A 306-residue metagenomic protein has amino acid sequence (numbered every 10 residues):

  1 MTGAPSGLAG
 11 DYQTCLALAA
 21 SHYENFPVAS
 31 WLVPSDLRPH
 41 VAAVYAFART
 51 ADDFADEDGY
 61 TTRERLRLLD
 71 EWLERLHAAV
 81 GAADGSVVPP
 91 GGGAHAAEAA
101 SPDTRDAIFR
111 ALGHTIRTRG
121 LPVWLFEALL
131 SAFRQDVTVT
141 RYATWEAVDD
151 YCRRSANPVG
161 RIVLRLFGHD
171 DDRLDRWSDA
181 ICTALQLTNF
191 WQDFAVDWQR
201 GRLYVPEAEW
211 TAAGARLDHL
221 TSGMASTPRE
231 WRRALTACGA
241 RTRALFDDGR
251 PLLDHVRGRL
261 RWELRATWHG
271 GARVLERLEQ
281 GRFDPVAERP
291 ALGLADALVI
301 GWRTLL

Functional and structural regions predicted by a protein language model:
M1-Q186, W191-L306: Catalytic cores of Mg2+-dependent Asp-rich isoprenoid enzymes
